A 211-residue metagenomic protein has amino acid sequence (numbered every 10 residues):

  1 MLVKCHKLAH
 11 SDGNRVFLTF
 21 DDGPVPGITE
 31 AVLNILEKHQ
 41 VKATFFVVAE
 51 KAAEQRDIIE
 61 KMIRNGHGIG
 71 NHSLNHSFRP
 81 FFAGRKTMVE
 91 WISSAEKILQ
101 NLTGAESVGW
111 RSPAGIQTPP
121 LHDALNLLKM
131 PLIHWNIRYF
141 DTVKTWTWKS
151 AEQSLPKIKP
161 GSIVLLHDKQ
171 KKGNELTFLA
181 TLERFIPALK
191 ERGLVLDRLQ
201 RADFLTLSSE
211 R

Functional and structural regions predicted by a protein language model:
M1-P80, S93, I98, V195: Active-site beta->alpha N-cap acidic-glycine motif
L2-S11, A53, L176-R211: C-terminal domain-boundary segment and adjacent tail
G13-R15, G66, M130-L132, G161-I163: Structural motif
F20-D22, V47-E50, N71-S73, S112-A114 (+3 more regions): A cross-domain feature marking catalytic cores of carbohydrate-active enzymes and several ubiquitous metabolic/repair
G23-G27, F46-Q55, R79-K86, R111-T118 (+2 more regions): Acidic-and-aromatic substrate-binding clefts and catalytic sites of carbohydrate-active enzymes
L33-K42, G68, R85-I116, D123-L127 (+2 more regions): CE4/NodB-like, metal-dependent polysaccharide N-deacetylase domain that modifies extracellular/periplasmic N-acetylated
E60, T87-I92, T147-E152, F178-E183: Charged helix-capping and loop-helix junction motifs
H122-P156, V195-L205: His/Asp/Glu-enriched short active-site or ligand-binding loop at hydrolase and phosphoryl-transfer sites
